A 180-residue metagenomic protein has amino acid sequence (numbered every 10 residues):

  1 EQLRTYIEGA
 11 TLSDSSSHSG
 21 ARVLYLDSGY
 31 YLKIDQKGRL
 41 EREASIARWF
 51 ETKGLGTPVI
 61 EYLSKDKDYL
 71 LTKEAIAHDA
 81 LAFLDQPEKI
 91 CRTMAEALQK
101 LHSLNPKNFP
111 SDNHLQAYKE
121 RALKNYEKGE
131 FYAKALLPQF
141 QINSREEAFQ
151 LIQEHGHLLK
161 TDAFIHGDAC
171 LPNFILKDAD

Functional and structural regions predicted by a protein language model:
E1-T11: Juxta-kinase regulatory segment immediately upstream of eukaryotic protein kinase catalytic domains
Q2-L3, R48, A122, F164 (+1 more regions): Short intrinsically disordered, low-complexity coil segments enriched in acidic
Y6, K53-G54, L158: Short, structurally constrained coil/turn elements that cap an alpha-helix or connect an alpha-helix to the following
D14-P110: ATP-binding pocket architecture of kinase catalytic cores
G20-L26, Q150-D180: Active-site acidic catalytic loop and adjacent metal/ATP-binding pocket of ATP-dependent phosphoryl transfer enzymes
L40, G129-E130, F149-Q153: Recognition helices and adjacent regulatory flanks at domain boundaries
F83-I142, G156, K160-D162: A cross-family kinase active-site recognition segment
S144-A148: Short proline/glycine- and basic residue-enriched helix-capping loop/turn segments at helix->loop/beta transitions
